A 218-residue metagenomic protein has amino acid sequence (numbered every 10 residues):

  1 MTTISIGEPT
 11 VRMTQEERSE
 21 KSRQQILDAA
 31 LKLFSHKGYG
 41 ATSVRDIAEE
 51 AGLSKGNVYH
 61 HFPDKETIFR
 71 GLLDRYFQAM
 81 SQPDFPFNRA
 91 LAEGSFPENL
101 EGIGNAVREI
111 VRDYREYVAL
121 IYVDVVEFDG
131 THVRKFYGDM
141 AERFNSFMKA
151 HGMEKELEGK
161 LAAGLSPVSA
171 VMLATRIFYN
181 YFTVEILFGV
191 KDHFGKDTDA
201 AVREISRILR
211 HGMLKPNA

Functional and structural regions predicted by a protein language model:
M1-K21, N88, N217-A218: N-terminal intrinsically disordered/low-complexity leader segments
T14, K21, Q25, A29-T67 (+1 more regions): Helix-turn-helix
H36-G40, Y114, E158-G159: Short coil/turn segments at alpha/beta junctions that flank glycine-rich nucleotide-binding fingerprints
D74-M80: Short, basic, alpha-helical segments at the C-terminal edge of helix-turn-helix-like DNA-binding modules
F85-E116, I121, P167-A174, V202 (+1 more regions): Hydrophobic alpha-helical connector segments
A92, E98, R108-K149, F194-G195: Short secondary-structure transition hinges
V118, R134, G138, M153-R207 (+1 more regions): Hydrophobic/aromatic-rich alpha-helical bundle segments in the mid-to-C-terminal region
